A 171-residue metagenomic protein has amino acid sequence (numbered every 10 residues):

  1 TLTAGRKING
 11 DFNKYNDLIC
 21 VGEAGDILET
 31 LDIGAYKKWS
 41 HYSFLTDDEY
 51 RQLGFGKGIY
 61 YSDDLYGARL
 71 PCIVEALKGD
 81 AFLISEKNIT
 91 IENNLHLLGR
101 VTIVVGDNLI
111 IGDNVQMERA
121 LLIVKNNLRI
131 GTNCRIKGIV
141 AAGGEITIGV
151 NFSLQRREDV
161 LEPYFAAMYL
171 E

Functional and structural regions predicted by a protein language model:
T1-G131, R135-E171: Primarily marks folded extracellular/lumenal domains of secretory and cell-surface proteins
